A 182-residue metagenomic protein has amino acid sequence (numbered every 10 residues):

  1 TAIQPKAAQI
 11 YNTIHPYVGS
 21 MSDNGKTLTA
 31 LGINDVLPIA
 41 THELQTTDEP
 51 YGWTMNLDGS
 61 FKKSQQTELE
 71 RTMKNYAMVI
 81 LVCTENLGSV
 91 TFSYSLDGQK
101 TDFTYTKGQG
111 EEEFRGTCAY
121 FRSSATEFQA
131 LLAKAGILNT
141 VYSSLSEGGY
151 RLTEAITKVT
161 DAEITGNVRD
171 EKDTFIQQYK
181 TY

Functional and structural regions predicted by a protein language model:
T1-T54, D58-K63, A130-T181: N-proximal, solvent-exposed amphipathic alpha-helical segments enriched in charged/polar residues
E43, T72-I80, G116, L152: Short, flexible coil/linker segments at or flanking structured domains
L57-F61, Y94-L96, K107-Q109, Y182: A mature extracytoplasmic/lumenal domain signature
K62-Q65, E111-E113: A short local loop/turn or secondary-structure capping micro-motif enriched for an aromatic residue
Q65-L87: Short, non-transmembrane amphipathic alpha-helical segments
L81-F103: A short amphipathic beta-strand at an alpha->beta junction
K100-Y150: Polybasic, proline/glycine-rich intrinsically disordered low-complexity segments
